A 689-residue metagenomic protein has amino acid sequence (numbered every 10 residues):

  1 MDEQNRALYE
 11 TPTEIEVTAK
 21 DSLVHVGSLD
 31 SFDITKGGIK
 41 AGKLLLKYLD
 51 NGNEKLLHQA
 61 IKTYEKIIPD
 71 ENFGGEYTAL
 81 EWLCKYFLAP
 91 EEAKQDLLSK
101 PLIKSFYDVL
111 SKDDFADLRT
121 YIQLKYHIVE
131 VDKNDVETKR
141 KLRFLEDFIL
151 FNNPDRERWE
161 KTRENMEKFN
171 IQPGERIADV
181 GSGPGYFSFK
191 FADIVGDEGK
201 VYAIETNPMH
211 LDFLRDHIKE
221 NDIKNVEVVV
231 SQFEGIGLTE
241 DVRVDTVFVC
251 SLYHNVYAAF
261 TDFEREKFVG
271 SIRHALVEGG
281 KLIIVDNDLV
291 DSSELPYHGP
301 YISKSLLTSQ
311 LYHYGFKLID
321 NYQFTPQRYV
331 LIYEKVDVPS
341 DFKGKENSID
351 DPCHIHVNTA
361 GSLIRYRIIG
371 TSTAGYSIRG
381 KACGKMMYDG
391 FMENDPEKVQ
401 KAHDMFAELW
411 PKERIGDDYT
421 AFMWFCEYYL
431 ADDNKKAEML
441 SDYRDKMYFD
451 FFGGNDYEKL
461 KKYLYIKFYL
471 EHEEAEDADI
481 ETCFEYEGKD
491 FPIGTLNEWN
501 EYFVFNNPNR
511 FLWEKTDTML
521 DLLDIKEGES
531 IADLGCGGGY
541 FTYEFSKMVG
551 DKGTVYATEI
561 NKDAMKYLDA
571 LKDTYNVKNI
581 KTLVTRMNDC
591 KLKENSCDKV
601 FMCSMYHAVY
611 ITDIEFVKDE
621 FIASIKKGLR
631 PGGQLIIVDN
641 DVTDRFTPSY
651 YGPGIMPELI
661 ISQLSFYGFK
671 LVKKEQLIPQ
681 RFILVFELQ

Functional and structural regions predicted by a protein language model:
P12, E16, D21-L46, G52-H58 (+10 more regions): Class I SAM-dependent transferase core
G174-G183, G528-G537: Conserved class I S-adenosyl-L-methionine
D193, E264-E278, F616-P631: A short glycine-rich, Lys/Arg-flanked "PGG" loop and its adjoining helix->strand segment in the class I
N207, N561-K562: Conserved SAM/SAH-binding beta-strand->alpha-helix loop
L238-V247, C590-V600: A short acidic, Gly/Pro-enriched loop at the edge of an enzyme's catalytic core that lines a small-molecule cofactor
D245-F263, D598-F616: A short SAM/SAH-binding and catalytic strip from SAM-dependent methyltransferases
G279-D286, G632-D639: Conserved beta-strand signature within the Rossmann-like core of class I S-adenosyl-L-methionine
